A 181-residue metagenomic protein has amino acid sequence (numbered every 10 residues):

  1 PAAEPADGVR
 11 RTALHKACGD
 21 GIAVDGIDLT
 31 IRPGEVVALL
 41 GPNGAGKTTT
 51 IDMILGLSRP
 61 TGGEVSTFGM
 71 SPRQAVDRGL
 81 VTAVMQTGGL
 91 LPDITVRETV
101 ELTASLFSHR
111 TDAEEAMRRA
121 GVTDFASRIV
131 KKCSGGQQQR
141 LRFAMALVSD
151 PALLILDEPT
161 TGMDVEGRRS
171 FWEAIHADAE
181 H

Functional and structural regions predicted by a protein language model:
L55, G63-D77: Conserved ABC transporter NBD signature motif
T87, D93-L106: Q-loop/switch helix immediately C-terminal to the Walker
E101, S105, R110-A126: Conserved ABC ATPase "signature" region
D150: Conserved catalytic motifs of ABC-family nucleotide-binding domains
L154-E158, M163: Catalytic Walker B motif of ABC-type/P-loop ATPase nucleotide-binding domains
R168-E180: Helical segment within the ABC ATPase nucleotide-binding domain
